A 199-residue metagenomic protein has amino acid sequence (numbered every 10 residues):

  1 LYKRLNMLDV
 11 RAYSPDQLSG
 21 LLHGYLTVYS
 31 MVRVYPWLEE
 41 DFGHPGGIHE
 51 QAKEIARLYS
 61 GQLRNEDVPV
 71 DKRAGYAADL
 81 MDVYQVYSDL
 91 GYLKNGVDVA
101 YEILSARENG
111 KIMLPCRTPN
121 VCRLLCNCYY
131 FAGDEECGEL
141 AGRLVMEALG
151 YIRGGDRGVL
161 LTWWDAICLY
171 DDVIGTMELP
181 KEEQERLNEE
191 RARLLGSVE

Functional and structural regions predicted by a protein language model:
L1-E199: Glycan-recognition and catalytic cores of secretory/periplasmic carbohydrate-active enzymes
